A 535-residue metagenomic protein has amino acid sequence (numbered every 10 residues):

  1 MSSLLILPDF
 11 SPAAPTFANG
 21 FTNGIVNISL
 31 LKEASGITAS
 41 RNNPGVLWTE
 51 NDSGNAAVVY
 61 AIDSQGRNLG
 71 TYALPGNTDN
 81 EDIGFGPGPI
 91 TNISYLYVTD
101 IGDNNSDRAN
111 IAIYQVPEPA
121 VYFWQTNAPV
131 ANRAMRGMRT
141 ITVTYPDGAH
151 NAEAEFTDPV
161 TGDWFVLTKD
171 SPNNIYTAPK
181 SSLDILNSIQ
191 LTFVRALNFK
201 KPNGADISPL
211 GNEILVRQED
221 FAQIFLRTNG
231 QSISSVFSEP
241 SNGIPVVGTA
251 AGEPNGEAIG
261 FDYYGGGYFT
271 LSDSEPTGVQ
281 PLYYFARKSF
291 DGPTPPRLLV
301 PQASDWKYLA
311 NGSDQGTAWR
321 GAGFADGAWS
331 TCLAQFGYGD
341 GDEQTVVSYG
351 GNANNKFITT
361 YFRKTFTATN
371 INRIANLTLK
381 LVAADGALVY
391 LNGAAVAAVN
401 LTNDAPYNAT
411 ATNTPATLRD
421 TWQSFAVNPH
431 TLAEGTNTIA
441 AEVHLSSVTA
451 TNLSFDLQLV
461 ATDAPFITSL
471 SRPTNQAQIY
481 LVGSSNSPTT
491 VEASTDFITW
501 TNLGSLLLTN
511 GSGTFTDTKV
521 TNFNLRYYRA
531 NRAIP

Functional and structural regions predicted by a protein language model:
L4-G20, D291-Q315, D463-N475: Boundary/junction segments of secreted and surface-exposed precursor proteins
F10-T294: Sequence/structural signature of beta-propeller domains
E81-G84, S424-P429, G513-V520: Exposed aromatic-hydrophobic patches
T294-R373, A405-F425: Extended carbohydrate-recognition surfaces in non-catalytic/accessory domains of CAZymes and lectin-like proteins
W306, W329, F366, N372-L391 (+1 more regions): Aromatic-lined ligand-binding clefts that engage carbohydrates, nucleic acids, or primary amines
Y390-A394, D496: Short strand-turn-strand beta-turns centered on an Asx-Gly dipeptide
T402, T410-A464: An acidic-aromatic loop/edge-strand motif
D463-P535: Short, composition-biased motifs enriched in small/polar/acidic residues
